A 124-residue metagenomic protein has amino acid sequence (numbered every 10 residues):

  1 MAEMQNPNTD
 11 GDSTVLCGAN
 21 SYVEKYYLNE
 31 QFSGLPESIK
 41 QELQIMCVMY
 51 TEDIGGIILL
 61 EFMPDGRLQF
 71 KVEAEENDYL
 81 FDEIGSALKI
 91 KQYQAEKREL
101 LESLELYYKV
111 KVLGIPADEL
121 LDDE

Functional and structural regions predicted by a protein language model:
M1-T9, G114-E124: Short acidic DE-rich linear segments
A2-D53: Negatively charged, low-complexity tracts enriched in Asp/Glu with abundant Ser/Thr
L28, F32, E99, L113-G114: A generic structural signal for solvent-exposed, polar alpha-helical segments
L35-I39, L101, A117: Short, structured coil/loop segments at alpha-helix boundaries
S38, L104, D123-E124: Low-complexity, intrinsically disordered/propeptide-like segments
E52-K109: Amphipathic protein-protein interaction modules
